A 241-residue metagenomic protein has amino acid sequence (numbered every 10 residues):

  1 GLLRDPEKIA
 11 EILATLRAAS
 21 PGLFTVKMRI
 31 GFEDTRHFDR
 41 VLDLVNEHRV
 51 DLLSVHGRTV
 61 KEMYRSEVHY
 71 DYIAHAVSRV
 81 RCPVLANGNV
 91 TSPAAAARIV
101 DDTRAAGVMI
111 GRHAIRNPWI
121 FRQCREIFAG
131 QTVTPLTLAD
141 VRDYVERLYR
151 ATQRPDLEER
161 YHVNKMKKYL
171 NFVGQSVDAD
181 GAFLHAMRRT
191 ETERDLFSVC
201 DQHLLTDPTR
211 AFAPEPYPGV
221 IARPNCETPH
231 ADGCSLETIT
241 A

Functional and structural regions predicted by a protein language model:
G1, D5, K27, E62-R65 (+2 more regions): Glycine- and other small-residue-rich loops at beta-strand/loop junctions that grip anionic moieties
G1, V26-F38: Active-site mouth loops of central-metabolism enzymes
G1-I9, R58-H69, A129-T132: Glycine-rich tight-turn/loop motif centered on a GG-T
E7, E11-A14, A19-P21, T35-L52 (+3 more regions): Alpha/beta catalytic cores of nucleotide-metabolism and tRNA/nucleoside-modifying enzymes
T25, T59, T103: Ser/Thr-centric signal marking residues that sit in or immediately flank functional binding/regulatory motifs
F32, T59-K61, R116: Feature marks short, surface-exposed loop/turn motifs that line or immediately flank catalytic pockets and channel
